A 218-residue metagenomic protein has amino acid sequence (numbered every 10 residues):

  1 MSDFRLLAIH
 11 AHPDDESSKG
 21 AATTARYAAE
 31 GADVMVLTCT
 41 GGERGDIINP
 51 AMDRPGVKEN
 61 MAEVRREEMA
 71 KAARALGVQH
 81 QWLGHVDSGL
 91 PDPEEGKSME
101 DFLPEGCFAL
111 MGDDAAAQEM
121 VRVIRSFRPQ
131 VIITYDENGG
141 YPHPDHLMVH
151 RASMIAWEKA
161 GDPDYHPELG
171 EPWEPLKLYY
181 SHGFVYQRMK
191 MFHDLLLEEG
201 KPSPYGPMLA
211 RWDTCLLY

Functional and structural regions predicted by a protein language model:
M1-F127, I155-D162: Active-site rim/loop-helix segments in enzyme catalytic domains that contact anionic ligands
M1-I9, R74, P93-S98, F102-Y218: Metal-dependent de-N-acetylase/amidase catalytic core
